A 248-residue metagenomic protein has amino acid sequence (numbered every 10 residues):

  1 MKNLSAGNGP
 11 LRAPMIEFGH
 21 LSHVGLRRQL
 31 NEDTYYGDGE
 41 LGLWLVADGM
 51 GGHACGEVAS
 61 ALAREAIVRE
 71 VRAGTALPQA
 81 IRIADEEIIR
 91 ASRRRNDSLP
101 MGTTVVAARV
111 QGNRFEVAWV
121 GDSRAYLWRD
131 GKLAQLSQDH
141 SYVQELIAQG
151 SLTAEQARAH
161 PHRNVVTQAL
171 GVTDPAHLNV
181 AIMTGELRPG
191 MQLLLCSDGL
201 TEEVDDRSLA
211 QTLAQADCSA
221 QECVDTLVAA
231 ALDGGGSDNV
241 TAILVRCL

Functional and structural regions predicted by a protein language model:
M1-L248: PP2C/PPM-type serine/threonine phosphatase catalytic domain
